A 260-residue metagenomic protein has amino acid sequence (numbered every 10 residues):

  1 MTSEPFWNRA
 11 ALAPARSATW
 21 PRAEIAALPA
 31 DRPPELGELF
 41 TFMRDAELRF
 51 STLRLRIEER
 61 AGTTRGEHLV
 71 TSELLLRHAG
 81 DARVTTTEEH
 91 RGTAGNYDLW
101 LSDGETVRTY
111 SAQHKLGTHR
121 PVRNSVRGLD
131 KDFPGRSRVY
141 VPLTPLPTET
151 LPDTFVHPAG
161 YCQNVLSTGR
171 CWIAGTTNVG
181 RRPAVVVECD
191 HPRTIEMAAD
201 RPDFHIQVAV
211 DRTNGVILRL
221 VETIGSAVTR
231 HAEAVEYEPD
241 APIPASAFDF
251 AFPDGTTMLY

Functional and structural regions predicted by a protein language model:
M1-A82, T118-R120, D132-F133, L146-P152 (+2 more regions): N-terminal leader/targeting segments and the immediate start of mature chains
T2, L75-D153, V228-R230: An acidic-aromatic
L48-T52, L74-R83, W100-V107, G180-R182 (+2 more regions): Short, solvent-exposed coil/turn segments at beta-strand boundaries
L55-I57, V84, S102, E222 (+1 more regions): Extended beta-sheet lipid-handling architectures
I57-T64, T86-G92, S111-Q113, H191-R193 (+1 more regions): Short acidic, glycine-rich loop/turn motifs
G66-H68, G95, W100-L101, R182-P183 (+1 more regions): Short glycine/proline-enriched turns and hinge-like loops at secondary-structure junctions
E89-R91, A159-L259: Gly/Pro-enriched, hydrophobic low-complexity segments that function as extracytoplasmic propeptides/linkers
D153-A159: Short, conserved active-site entrance elements at the starts or edges of catalytic domains
